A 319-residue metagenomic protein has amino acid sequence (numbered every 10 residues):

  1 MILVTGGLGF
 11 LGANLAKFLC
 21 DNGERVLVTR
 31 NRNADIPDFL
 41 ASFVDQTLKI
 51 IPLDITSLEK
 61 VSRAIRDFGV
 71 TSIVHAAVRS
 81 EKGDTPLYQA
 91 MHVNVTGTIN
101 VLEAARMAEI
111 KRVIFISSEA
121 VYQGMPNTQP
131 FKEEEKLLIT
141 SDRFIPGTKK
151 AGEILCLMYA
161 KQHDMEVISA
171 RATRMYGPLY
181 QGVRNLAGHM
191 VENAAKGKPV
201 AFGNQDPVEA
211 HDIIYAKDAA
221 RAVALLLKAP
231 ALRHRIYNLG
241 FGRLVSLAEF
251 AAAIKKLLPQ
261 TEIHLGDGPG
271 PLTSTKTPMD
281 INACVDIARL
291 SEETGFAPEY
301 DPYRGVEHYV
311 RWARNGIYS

Functional and structural regions predicted by a protein language model:
I2-D21: N-terminal Rossmann NAD(P)H-binding glycine-rich loop of SDR-like oxidoreductase domains
P52-V93: NAD(P)H-binding glycine-rich loop region in Rossmannoid oxidoreductase-like domains and their noncatalytic homologs
T71, K82, Y88, H92-I99 (+5 more regions): Conserved internal alpha-helix in NAD(P)-dependent oxidoreductase domains
H75, I99-D142: Conserved Rossmann-fold NAD(P)-dependent oxidoreductase catalytic core, especially the SDR/UDP-sugar
S118, E153-P178: Conserved beta-loop-beta element that borders a ligand/cofactor-binding pocket
Y122-Q123, R143-F144, I168-N185: Flexible, glycine-rich beta-alpha linker
F144, T148-A151: Active-site helix of classical SDR
A194, K198, F202-S319: C-terminal substrate-binding subdomain of Rossmann-fold SDR/epimerase-dehydratase oxidoreductases
